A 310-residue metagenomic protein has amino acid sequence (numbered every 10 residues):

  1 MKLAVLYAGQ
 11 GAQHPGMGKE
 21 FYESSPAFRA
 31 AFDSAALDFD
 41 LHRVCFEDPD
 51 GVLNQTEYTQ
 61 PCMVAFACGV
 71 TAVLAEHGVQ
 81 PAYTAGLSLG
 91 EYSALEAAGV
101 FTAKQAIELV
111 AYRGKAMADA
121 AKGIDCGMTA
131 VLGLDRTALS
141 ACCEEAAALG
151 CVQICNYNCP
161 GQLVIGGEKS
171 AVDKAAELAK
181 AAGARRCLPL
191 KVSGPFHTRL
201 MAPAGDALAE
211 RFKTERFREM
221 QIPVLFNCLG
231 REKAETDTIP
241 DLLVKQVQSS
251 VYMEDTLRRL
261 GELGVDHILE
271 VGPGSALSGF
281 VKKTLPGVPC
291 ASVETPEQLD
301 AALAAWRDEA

Functional and structural regions predicted by a protein language model:
M1-L139, L190, H267-E297: FabD-like malonyl-/acyl-CoA
G11-A12, L37-H42, A98-S249: Alpha/beta catalytic cores of group-transfer enzymes, especially the acyltransferase/condensing modules of polyketide
Y22-E23, E145-A147, K180-A182, K283-G287 (+1 more regions): Short, solvent-exposed amphipathic alpha-helical segments in soluble enzyme and RNA/protein-processing domains
A75, K180, R258-G264: Non-catalytic positions within long, well-ordered alpha-helices that form the structural scaffold/packing of enzyme
L229, P289-A310: Short, flexible loop segments at boundaries between secondary-structure elements
Y252-M253: Amphipathic coiled-coil/heptad-repeat helices and related helical stalk/stem segments that mediate oligomerization
